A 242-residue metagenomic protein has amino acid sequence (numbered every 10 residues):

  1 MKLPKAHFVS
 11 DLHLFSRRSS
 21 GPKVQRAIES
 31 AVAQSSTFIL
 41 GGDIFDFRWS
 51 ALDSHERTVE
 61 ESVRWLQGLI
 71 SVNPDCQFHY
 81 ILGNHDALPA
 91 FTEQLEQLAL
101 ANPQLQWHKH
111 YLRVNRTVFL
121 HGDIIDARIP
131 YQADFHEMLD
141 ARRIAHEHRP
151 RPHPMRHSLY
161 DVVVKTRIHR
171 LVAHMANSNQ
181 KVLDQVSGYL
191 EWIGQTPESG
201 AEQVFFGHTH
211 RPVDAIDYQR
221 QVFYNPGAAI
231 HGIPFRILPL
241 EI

Functional and structural regions predicted by a protein language model:
M1-K2, Q219: Short, solvent-exposed coil/turn segments
K2-H7, L14-V114: Core catalytic region of metal-dependent phosphoesterases/phosphodiesterases, especially metallo-beta-lactamase-like
V9, G41, I81-N84, F119 (+2 more regions): Alpha-helical architecture
L12-H13, F45, D123, G227: Anionic group-transfer/hydrolysis microenvironments
D53-C76, H157-Y160, I168-D184, E191-A201: N-terminal short leaders/motifs
R57-E60, I81-F91, L120-D134, Y160 (+1 more regions): Short secondary-structure transition/capping segments
L100-A101, V114, V118, D123 (+2 more regions): Conserved beta-sheet core of the metallophosphoesterase superfamily
F119-G188: Active-site-proximal loop/helix segment associated with metal-binding centers of metalloenzymes
